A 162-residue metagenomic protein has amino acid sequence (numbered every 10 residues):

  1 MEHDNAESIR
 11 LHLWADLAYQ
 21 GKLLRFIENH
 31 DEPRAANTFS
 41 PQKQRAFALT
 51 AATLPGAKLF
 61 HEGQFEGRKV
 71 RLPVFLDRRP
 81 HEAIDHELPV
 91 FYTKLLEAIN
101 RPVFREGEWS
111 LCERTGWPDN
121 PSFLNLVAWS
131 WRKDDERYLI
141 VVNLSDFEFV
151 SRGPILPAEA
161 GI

Functional and structural regions predicted by a protein language model:
M1-V90, N120-L124, E136: Alpha-amylase-like alpha-glycosidases and glucanotransferases acting on alpha-linked glucans and related
H30, A51, L95, V141-N143: Hydrophobic, well-ordered secondary-structure elements that form the walls of internal hydrophobic environments
D31, G56, N100-V103, L144 (+1 more regions): Hydrophobic alpha-helix feature that most strongly marks membrane-spanning transmembrane helices and their immediate
K58-E62, R101-C112: Acidic/polar loop patches that form or flank catalytic/metal-binding clefts of enzymes that bind anionic ligands
H81-E108: Catalytic cores of secreted or luminal carbohydrate-active enzymes
C112-P118: Short, solvent-exposed loop/turn elements at beta->coil junctions and helix N-caps that rim active or binding pockets
P118-E159: Carbohydrate-binding surface patches
I162: Trp/Gly-enriched beta-strand surface patches
